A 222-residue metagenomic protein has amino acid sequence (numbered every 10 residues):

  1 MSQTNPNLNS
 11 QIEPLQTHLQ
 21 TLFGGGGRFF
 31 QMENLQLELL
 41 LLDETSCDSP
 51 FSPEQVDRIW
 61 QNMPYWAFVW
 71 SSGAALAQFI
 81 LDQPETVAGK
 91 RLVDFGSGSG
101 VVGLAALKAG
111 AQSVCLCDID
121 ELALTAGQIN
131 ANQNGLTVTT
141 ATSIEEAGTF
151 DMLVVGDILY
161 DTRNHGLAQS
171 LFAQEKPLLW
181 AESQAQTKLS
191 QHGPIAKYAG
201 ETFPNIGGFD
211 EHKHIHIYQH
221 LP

Functional and structural regions predicted by a protein language model:
M1-C47: N-terminal auxiliary segments of SAM/dcSAM-dependent transferases
M63-L81: Conserved SAM-binding loop and adjacent beta-strand
A77-V138: Conserved SAM/SAH cofactor-binding pocket of Class I
V138-T149: Short acidic low-complexity segments
M152-H165: A short SAM/SAH-binding and catalytic strip from SAM-dependent methyltransferases
L167-P177: A short glycine-rich, Lys/Arg-flanked "PGG" loop and its adjoining helix->strand segment in the class I
K176-T187: Conserved beta-strand signature within the Rossmann-like core of class I S-adenosyl-L-methionine
Q186-P222: Active-site capping/gating segments
